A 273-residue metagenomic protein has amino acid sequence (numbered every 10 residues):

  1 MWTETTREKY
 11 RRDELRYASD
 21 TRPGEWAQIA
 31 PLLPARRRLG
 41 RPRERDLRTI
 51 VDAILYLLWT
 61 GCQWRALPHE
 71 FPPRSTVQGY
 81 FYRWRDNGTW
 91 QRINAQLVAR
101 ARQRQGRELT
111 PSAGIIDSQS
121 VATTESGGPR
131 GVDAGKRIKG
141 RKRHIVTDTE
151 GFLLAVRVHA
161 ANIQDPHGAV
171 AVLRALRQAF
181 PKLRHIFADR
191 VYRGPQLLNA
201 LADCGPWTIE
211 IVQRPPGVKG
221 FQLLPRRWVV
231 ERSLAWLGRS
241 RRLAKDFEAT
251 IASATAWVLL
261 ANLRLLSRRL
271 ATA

Functional and structural regions predicted by a protein language model:
M1-A273: Short alpha-helical elements
